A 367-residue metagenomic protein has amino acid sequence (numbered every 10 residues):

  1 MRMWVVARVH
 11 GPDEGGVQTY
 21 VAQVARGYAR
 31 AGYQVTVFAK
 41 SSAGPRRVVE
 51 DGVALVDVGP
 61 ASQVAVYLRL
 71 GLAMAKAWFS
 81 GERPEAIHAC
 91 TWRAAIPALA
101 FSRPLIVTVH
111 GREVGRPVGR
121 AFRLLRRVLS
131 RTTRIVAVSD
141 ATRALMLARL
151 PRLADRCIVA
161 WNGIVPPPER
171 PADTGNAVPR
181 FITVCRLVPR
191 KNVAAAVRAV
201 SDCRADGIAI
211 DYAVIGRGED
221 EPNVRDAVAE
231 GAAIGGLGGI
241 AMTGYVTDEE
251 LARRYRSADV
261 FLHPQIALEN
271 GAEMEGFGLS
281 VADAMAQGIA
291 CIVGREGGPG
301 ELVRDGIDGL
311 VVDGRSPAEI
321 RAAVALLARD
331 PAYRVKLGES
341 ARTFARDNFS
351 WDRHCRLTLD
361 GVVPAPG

Functional and structural regions predicted by a protein language model:
W4-V6, A172-K191, V197-S201, A213 (+1 more regions): Conserved donor-binding/catalytic core segment of Leloir-type glycosyltransferases
A7-E14, T19-A65, L147, G218: N-terminal strand-loop element at the rim of the active site of nucleotide-sugar-dependent glycosyltransferases
H88-A94: Short His-centered aromatic/hydrophobic patch
A141, G163: Carbohydrate-associated surface elements
R225-A252, V260: Nucleotide-activated donor-binding/catalytic signature segment of Leloir-type glycosyltransferases, i.e., the conserved
R256-M274, I289: Acidic donor-binding loop of glycosyltransferase active sites
V281, M285-A286, A290-V293, V303: Short hydrophobic beta-strand element within catalytic cores of glycosyltransferases and related nucleotide-activated
L302-G306, L310-P317, L326-P331: Conserved acidic donor-binding segment of nucleotide-sugar-dependent glycosyltransferases
